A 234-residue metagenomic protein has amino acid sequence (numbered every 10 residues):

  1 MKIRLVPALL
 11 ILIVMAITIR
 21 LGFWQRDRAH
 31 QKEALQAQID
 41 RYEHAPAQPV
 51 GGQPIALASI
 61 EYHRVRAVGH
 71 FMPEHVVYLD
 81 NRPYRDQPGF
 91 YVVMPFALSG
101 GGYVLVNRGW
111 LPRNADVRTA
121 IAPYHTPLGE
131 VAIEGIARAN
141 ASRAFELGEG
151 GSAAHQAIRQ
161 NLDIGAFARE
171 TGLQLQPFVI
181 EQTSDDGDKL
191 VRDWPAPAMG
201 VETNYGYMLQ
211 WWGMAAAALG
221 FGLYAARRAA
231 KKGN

Functional and structural regions predicted by a protein language model:
M1-A58, Y62-N234: Surface-exposed, charge/polar-rich loops and edge strands
